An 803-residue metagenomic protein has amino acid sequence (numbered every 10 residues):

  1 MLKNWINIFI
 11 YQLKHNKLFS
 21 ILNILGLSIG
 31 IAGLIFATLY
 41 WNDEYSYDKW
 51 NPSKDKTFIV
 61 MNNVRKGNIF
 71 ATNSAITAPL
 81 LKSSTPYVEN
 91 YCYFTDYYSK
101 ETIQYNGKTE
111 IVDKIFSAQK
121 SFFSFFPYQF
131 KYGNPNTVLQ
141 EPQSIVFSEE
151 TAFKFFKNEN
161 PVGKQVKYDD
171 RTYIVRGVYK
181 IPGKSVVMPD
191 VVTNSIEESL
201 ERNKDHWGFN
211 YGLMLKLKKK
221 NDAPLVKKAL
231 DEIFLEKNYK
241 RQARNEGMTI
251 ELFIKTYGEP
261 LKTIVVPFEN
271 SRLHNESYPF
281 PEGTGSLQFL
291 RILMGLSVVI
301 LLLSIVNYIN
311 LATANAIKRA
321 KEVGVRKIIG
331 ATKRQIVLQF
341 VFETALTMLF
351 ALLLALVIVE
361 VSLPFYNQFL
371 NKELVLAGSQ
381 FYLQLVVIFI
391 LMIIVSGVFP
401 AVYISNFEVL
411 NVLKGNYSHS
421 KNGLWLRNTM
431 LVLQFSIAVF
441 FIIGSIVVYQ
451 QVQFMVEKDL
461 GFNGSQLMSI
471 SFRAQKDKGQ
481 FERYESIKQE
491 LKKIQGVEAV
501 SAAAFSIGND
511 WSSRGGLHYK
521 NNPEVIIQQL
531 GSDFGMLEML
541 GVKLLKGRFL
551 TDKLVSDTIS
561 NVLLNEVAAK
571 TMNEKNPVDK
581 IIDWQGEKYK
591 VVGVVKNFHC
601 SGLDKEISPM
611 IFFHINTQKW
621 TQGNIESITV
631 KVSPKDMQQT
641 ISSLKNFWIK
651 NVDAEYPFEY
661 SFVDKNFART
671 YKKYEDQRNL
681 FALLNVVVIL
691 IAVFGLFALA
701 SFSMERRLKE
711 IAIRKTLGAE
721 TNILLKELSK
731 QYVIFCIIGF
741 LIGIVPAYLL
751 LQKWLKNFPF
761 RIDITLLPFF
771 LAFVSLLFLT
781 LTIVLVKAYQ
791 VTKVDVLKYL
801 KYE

Functional and structural regions predicted by a protein language model:
M1-I21, P279-E282, A312-A345, L349 (+3 more regions): Alpha-helical transmembrane segments of integral membrane proteins
L2-I6, Y11, H15, N51 (+8 more regions): Membrane-helix entry/capping segments
H15-W41, G285-K321, L349, L426-Q451 (+3 more regions): Hydrophobic alpha-helical transmembrane segments of multi-pass inner-membrane transport and secretion
I21, G26, E322-L363, V688 (+3 more regions): Transmembrane alpha-helical interface segments in multi-pass membrane proteins
I35, L39-N62, P86, Q129 (+5 more regions): Membrane-proximal juxtamembrane linkers immediately C-terminal to transmembrane helices
E44, P52-K114, S121, F153-N158 (+3 more regions): Hydrophobic, regular-secondary-structure patches
Q119-K131, I145-G285, S486-Y671: Mid-to-C-terminal secondary-structure elements that act as membrane-proximal/extracytoplasmic interface segments
